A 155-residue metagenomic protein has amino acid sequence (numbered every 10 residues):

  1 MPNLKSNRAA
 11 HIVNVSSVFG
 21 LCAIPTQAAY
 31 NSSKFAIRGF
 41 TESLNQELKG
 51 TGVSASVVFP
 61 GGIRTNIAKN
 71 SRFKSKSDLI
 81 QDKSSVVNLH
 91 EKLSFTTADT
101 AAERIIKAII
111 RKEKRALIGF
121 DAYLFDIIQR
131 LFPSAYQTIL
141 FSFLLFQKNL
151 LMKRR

Functional and structural regions predicted by a protein language model:
M1-S6, N45-Q46: Amphipathic alpha-helical dimer-interface segment in Rossmann-like NAD(P)H-dependent oxidoreductases
S17: Residue(s) in the substrate-gating loop at a strand-loop-helix junction that position the organic substrate next
C22-A28: Active-site loop immediately N-terminal to the catalytic Tyr-X3-Lys motif of short-chain dehydrogenase/reductase
S33: Active-site helix of classical SDR
A36, F40-L48, V58: Hydrophobic alpha-helix immediately C-terminal to the catalytic Tyr-X-X-X-Lys motif of short-chain
G50-F120: SDR active-site lid
K112-Q147: A transmembrane-helix-recognition feature enriched in membrane-embedded lipid enzymes and envelope glyco-/phospholipid
